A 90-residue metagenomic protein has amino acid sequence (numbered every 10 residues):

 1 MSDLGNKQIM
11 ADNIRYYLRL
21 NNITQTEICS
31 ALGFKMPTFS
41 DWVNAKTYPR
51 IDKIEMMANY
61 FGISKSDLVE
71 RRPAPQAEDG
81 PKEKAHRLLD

Functional and structural regions predicted by a protein language model:
M1-I23: A short, Lys/Arg-rich alpha-helix, primarily the initiator
S2-L4, V69-D90: Short, charged recognition helix plus adjacent turn of helix-turn-helix-like nucleic-acid-binding domains
R15, T26, E55: Residues within the helices of the helix-turn-helix
L18, C29, A58: The alpha-helix within a helix-turn-helix
T24, K35-T38, R50, S64: Short coil turns linking two alpha-helices in DNA-binding domains
G33-Y48, E70-P73: Recognition helix of helix-turn-helix/homeodomain-like DNA-binding domains that insert into the DNA major groove
D52-D67: DNA major-groove recognition helix of helix-turn-helix/homeodomain DNA-binding modules
